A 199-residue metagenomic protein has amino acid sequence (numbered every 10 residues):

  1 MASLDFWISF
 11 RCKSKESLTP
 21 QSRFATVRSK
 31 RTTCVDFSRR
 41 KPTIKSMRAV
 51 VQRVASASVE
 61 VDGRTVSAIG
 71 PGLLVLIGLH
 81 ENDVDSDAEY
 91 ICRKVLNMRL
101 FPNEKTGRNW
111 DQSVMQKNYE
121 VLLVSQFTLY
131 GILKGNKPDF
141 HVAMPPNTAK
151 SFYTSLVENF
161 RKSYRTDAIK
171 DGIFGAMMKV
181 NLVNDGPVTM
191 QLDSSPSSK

Functional and structural regions predicted by a protein language model:
A2-N136, S151-K199: N-terminal, polar/charged subdomain of small-to-medium soluble alpha/beta proteins
K134-P145: A charged helix-plus-loop insertion that forms the helical arch/lid used to bind and gate nucleic-acid substrates
T148: Conserved acidic
